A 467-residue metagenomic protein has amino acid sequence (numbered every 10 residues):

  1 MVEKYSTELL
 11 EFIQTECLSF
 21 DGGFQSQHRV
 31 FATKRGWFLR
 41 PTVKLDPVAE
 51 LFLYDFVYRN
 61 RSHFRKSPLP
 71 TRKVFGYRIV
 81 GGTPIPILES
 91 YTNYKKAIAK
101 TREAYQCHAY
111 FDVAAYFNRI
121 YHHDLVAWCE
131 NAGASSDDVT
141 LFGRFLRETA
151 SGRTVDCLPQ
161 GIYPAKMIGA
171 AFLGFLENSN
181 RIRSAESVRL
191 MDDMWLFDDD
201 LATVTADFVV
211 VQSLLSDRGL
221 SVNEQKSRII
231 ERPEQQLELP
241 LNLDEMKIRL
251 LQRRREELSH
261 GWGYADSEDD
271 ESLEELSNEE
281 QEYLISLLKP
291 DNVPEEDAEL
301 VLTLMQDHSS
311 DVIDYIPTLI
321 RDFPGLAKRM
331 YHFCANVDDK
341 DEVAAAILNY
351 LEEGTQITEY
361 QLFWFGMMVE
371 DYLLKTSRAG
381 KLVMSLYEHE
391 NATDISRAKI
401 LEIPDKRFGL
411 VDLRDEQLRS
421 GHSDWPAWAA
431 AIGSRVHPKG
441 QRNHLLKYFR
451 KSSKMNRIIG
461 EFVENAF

Functional and structural regions predicted by a protein language model:
M1-S136, R147-I162: Conserved two-metal-ion catalytic palm core of "right-hand" nucleic acid polymerases, unifying RNA-dependent RNA
S19, Y121, E231-P233, P294: Short, solvent-exposed coil/turn linker segments
F64-T71, S184, G219-V222: Long, hydrophobic, amphipathic alpha-helical segments used as structural scaffolds
K73-V74, F142-G143, Q225-S227: Short, surface-exposed recognition loops or helix-turn segments adjacent to catalytic cores
V74-G82, W195-D199, I230-P233: Beta-rich nucleic-acid/ligand-interaction surfaces
I85-M191, W195-F208, R218, Q252-A466: Conserved polymerase palm-domain catalytic core
A165, R218-R249: Conserved catalytic core of two-metal-ion nucleotidyltransferases
V211-L214: Short, non-transmembrane amphipathic alpha-helical segments
